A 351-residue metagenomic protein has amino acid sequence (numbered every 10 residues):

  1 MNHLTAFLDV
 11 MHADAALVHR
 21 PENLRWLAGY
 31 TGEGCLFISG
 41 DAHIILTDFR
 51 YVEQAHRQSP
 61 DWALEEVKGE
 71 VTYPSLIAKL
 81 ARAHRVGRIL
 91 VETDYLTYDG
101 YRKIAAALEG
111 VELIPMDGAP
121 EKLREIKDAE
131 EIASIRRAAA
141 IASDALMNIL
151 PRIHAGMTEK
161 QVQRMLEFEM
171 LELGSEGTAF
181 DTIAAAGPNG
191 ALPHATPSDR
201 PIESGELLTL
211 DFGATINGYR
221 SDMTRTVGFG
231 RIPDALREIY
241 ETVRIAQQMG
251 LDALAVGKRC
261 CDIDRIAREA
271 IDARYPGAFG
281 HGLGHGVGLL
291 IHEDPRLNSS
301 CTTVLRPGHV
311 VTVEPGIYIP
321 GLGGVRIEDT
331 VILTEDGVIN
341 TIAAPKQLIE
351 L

Functional and structural regions predicted by a protein language model:
M1-L351: Active-site neighborhoods and metal-handling regions in enzymes and metal-associated proteins
